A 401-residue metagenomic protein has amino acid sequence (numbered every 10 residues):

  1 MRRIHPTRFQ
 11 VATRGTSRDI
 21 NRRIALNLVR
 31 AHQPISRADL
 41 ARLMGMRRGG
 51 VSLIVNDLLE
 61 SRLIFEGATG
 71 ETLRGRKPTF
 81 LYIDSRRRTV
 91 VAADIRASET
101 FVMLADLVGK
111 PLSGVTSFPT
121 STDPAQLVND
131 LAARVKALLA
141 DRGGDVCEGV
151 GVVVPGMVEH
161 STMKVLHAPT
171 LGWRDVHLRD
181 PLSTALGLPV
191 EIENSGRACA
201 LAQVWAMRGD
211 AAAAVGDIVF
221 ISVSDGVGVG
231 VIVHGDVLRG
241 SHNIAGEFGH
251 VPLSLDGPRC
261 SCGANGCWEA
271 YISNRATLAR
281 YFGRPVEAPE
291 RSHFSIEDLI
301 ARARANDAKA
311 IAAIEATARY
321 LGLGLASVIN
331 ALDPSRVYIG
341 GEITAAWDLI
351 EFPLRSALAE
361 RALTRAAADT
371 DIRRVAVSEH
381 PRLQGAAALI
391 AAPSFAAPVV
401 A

Functional and structural regions predicted by a protein language model:
M1-T69, L73-T116, T122-V146, R208-A212 (+3 more regions): ATP-binding/phosphotransfer module of carbohydrate and carboxylate kinases, centering on a glycine-rich
A93, G149-V153, M157-L278, G385-A401: Phosphate-binding/catalytic loop of phosphoryl-transfer enzymes
V108-K110, P119-P124, P181, L186-I192: Central regulatory/effector-binding core of bacterial HTH transcription factors
T116-S117, I244: Short, acidic/turn-prone active-site loops that include or flank metal/cofactor- and phosphate-binding residues
